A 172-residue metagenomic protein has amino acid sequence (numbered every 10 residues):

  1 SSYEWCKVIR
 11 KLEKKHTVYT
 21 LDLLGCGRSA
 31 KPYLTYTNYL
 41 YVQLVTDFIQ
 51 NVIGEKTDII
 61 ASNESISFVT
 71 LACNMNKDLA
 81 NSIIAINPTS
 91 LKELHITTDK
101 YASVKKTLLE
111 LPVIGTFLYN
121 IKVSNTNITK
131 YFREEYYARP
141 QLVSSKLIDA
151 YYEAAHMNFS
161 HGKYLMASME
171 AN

Functional and structural regions predicted by a protein language model:
S1-R28: Conserved HGGG/HGGXW glycine-rich cap/lid loop of the alpha/beta-hydrolase fold
Y3-C6, S29-T35, L94-T97: Conserved catalytic-core motifs of eukaryotic protein kinase domains, centered on the activation segment
C26, T57, A61-I66: Conserved alpha/beta-hydrolase "nucleophile elbow" surrounding the catalytic nucleophile
Y39-T57: Conserved acidic catalytic loop of the alpha/beta-hydrolase fold
Y41, I59-S62, I86: Short beta-strand immediately N-terminal to the catalytic nucleophile in serine-hydrolase-like folds
I66-K77, I83: Short glycine-enriched nucleophile-adjacent loop and the immediately C-terminal alpha-helix near the catalytic center
N74, S82-T116: Flexible "cap/lid" loop of the alpha/beta hydrolase fold
L94-I96, N120-N172: Conserved alpha/beta-hydrolase catalytic His-Asp/Glu region
